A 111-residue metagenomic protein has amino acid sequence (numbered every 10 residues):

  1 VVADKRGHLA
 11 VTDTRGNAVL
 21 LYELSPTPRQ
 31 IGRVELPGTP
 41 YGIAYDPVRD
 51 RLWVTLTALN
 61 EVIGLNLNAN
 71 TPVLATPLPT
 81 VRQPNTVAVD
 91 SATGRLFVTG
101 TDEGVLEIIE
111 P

Functional and structural regions predicted by a protein language model:
V1-P111: Predominantly soluble domains enriched in secretory-pathway, periplasmic, or organellar proteins
